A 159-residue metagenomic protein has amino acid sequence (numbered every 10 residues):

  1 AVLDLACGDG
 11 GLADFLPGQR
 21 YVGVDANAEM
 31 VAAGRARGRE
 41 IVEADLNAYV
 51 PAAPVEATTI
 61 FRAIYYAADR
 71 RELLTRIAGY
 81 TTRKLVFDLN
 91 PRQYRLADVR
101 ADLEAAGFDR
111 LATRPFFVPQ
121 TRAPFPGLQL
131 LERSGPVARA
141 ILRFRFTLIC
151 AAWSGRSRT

Functional and structural regions predicted by a protein language model:
A1-A6: Conserved class I S-adenosyl-L-methionine
D9-A48: Class I SAM-dependent methyltransferase SAM/SAH-binding core
V50-A57: A short acidic, Gly/Pro-enriched loop at the edge of an enzyme's catalytic core that lines a small-molecule cofactor
A57-D69: A short SAM/SAH-binding and catalytic strip from SAM-dependent methyltransferases
R71-R83: A short glycine-rich, Lys/Arg-flanked "PGG" loop and its adjoining helix->strand segment in the class I
T82-P91: Conserved beta-strand signature within the Rossmann-like core of class I S-adenosyl-L-methionine
R92-G107: Short alpha-helix
R100-A101, P115-T159: A C-terminal cap/extension of S-adenosyl-L-methionine-dependent methyltransferases that defines the acceptor-substrate
